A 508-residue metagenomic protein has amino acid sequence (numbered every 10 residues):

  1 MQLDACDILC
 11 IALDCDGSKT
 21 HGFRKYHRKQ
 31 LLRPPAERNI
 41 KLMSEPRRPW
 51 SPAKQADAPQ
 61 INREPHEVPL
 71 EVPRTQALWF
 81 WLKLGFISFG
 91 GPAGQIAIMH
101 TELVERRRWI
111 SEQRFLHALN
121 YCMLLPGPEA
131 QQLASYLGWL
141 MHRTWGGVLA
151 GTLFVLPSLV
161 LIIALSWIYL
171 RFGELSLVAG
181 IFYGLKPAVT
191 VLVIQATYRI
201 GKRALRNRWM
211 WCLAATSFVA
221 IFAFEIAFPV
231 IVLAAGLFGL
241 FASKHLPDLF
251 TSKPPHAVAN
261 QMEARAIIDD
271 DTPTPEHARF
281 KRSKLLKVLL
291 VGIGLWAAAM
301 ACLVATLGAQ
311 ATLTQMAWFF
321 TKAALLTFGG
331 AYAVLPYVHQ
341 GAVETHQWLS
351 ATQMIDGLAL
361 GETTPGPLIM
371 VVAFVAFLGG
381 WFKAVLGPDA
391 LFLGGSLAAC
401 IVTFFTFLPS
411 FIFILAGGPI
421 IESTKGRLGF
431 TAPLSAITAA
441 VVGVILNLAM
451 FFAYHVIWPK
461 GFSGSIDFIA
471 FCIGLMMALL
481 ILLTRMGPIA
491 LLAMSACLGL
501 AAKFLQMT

Functional and structural regions predicted by a protein language model:
Q2, H21, Y26-Q30, Q55 (+1 more regions): Low-complexity, intrinsically disordered or signal/transmembrane-proximal segments
L3-C6, P35-R38: Compositionally biased, low-complexity intrinsically disordered regions
D16-S18, G127: Short coil/turn motifs at helix boundaries and re-entrant loops, enriched in small/polar and proline residues
S18-T20, A235: Acidic, proline/serine/threonine- and glycine-rich low-complexity intrinsically disordered segments
E37-L125, E129, Y136-T364, L368-T508: Multi-pass membrane proteins that catalyze or facilitate reactions on polyprenyl-/lipid-phosphate substrates and their
